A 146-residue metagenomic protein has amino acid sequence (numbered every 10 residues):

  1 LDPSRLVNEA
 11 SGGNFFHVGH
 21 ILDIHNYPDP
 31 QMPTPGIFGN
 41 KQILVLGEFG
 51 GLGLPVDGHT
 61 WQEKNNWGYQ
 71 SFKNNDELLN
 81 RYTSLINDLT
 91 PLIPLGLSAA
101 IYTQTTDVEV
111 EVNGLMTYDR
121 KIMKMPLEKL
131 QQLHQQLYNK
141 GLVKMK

Functional and structural regions predicted by a protein language model:
L1-I122, Q132, V143: Substrate-binding/catalytic cleft of secreted carbohydrate-active enzymes, primarily glycoside hydrolases
E128-K129, N139: Extracellular/luminal recognition modules and glycoprotein regions
Q135-K146: Surface beta-strand/loop "capping" patches
